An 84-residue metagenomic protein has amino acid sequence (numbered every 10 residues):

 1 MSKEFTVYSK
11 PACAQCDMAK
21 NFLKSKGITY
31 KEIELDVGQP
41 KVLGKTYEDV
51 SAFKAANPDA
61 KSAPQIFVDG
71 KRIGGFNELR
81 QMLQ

Functional and structural regions predicted by a protein language model:
M1-I33: Local sequence-structure signature of Cys/Sec-based thiol-disulfide redox active-site neighborhoods
N21, S51, A55, Q81: Replace "anionic and nucleotidyl ligands
I28, P58, Q81-Q84: A generic structural signal for secondary-structure junctions that act as hinges or helix/strand caps at the edges
L35-A60: Thioredoxin-like thiol-disulfide oxidoreductase module
A63: Conserved nucleotide-sensing/catalytic segment adjacent to the nucleotide-binding pocket in NTP-handling enzymes
F67-Q84: Non-catalytic, surface beta->alpha helical segment in thiol-disulfide oxidoreductase systems
